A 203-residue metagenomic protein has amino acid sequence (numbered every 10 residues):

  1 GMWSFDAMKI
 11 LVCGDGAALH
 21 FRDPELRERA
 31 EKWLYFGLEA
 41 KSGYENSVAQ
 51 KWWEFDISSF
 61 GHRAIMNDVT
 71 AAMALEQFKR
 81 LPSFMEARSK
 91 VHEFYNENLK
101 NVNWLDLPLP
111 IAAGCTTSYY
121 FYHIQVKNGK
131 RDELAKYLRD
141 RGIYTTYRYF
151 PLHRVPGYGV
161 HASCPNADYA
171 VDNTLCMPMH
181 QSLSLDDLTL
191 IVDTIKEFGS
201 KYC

Functional and structural regions predicted by a protein language model:
G1, G14-A17, G37, G61: Glycine-centered flexibility sites
G1-C13, W53-S58: Conserved active-site segment immediately N-terminal to the catalytic lysine that forms the internal aldimine
M2-S4, A17-D23, L75: Short beta-strand-to-turn element immediately C-terminal to the catalytic PLP-Schiff-base lysine in fold type I
I10-C13, L19, L185: Short amphipathic alpha-helical "recognition" segments used for binding
I10-G14, C115-S118: Short glycine-enriched loop/turn motifs at secondary-structure junctions
P24-C203: PLP-dependent aminotransferase class I/II
